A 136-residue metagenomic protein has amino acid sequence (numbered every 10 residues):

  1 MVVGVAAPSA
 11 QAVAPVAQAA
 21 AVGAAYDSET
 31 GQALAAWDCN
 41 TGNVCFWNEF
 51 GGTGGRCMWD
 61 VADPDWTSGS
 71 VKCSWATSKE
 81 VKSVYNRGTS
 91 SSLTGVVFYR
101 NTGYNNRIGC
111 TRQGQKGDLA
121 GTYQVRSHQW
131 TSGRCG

Functional and structural regions predicted by a protein language model:
M1-V44: N-terminal prepro-regions of secreted/extracellular proteins
N40-D60: N-terminal first-folded block
F50-G55, T89-S90, N101-I108: Acidic glycine-/aspartate-rich tracts in secreted/extracellular proteins
G54-K79: Short, flexible N-terminal segments of the mature chain
M58-D60, T94-N101: Short, surface-exposed beta-strand/strand-loop-strand elements in extracellular ectodomains
W75-S90: Asparagine-centered strand-capping/turn motif at beta-strand->loop junctions
T111-G136: Extracellular glycan/ECM-engagement signal in secreted proteins
